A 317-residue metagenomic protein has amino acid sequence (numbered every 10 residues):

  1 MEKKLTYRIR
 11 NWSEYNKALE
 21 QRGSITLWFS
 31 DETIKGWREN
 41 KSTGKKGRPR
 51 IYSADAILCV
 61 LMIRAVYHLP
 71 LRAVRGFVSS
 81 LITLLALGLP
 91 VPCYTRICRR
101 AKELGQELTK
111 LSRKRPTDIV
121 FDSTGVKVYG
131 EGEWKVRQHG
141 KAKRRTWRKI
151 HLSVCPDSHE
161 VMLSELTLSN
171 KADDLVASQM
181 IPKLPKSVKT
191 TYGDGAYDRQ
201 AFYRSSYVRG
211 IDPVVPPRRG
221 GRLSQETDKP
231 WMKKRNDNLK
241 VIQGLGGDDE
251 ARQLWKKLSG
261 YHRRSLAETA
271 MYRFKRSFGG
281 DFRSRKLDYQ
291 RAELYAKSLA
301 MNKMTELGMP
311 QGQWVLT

Functional and structural regions predicted by a protein language model:
M1-K46, C59, G88-L89, R99-R115 (+2 more regions): Charged, often Cys/His-bearing segments associated with DNA-binding zinc-finger transcription factors
M1-R8, R199-K275: Helix-centered, glycine/charged polyanion-binding patches within enzymatic domains that contact phosphate-containing
L5-S13, K17, G23-L27, E32-K35 (+9 more regions): Flexible, active-site-adjacent loop/turn segments at secondary-structure boundaries
S42-L58, I63-R72, G76, S80 (+5 more regions): Polybasic low-complexity intrinsically disordered regions
A54-M62, V66, D249-T317: Basic, amphipathic alpha-helical segments enriched in Lys/Arg and hydrophobic/aromatic residues
V78, C93-R96, L111-R113, D228-I242 (+1 more regions): Short, structured secondary-structure boundary patches
L85-G88, K303: Short arginine-rich
